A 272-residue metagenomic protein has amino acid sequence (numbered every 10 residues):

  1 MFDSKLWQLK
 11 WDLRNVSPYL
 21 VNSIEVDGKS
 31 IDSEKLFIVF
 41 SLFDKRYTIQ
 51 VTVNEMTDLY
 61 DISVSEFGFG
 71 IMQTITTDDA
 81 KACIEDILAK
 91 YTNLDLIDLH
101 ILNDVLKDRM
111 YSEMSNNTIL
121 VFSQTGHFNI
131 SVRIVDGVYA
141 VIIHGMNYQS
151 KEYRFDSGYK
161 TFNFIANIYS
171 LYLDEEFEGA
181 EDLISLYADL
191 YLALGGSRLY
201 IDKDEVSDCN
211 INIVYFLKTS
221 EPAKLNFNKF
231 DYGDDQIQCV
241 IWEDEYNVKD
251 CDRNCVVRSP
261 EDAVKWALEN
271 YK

Functional and structural regions predicted by a protein language model:
M1-R46, L88-Q124, A166, L171-P222: Negatively charged, low-complexity tracts enriched in Asp/Glu with abundant Ser/Thr
F2, T57, D79, N93 (+6 more regions): Polar/charged low-complexity regions in secreted precursors and cytosolic/nuclear IDRs
I24, Q73-D78, M114-T118, K151-D156 (+2 more regions): Short, tandemly repeated low-complexity microdomains enriched for cysteine and small residues
F43-M72, A82, L94, T125-H127 (+6 more regions): Acidic, low-complexity, intrinsically disordered interaction modules
A80-K90, S157-S170, P260-Y271: A short, charged, amphipathic alpha-helix used as a generic interaction element across diverse proteins
